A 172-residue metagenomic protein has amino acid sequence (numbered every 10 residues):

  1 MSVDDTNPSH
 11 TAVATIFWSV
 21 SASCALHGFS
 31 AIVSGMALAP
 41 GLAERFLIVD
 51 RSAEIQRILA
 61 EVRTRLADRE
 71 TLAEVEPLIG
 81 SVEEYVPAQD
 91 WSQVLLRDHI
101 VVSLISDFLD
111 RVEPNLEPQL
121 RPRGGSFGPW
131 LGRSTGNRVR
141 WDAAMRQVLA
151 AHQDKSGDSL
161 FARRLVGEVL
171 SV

Functional and structural regions predicted by a protein language model:
M1-F46, T71, A144-V172: Terminal targeting/low-complexity segments that flank the catalytic cores of oxidoreductases
S2-S19, E74-D98: Acidic/His metal-coordination segments adjacent to aromatic residues that form catalytic metal sites in metalloenzymes
H10-V20, P40-R57, V94-L95, Q119-G136: Alpha-helical scaffold segments that form or flank carboxylate-/histidine-based iron centers
S19, E54-R57, E61, V101-L104 (+3 more regions): Charged, amphipathic alpha-helical oligomerization/scaffolding segments
H27-D50, V86, V102-Q119: Helix-loop segments that flank and shape redox-cofactor active sites
F46-E76: Conserved alpha-helical segments that form or flank metal/cofactor-binding pockets of metalloenzymes
G80-G132: Internal, conserved structured core segments that host functional sites
D110-L170: A contiguous pocket-lining binding segment that forms or flanks enzyme active sites
